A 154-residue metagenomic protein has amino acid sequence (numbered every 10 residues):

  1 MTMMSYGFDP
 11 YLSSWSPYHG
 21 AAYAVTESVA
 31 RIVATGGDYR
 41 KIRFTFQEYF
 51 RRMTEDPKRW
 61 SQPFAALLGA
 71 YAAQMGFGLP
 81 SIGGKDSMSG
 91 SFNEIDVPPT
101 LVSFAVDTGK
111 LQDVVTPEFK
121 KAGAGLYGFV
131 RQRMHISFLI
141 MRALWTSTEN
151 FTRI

Functional and structural regions predicted by a protein language model:
M1-I154: Glycine/proline-enriched, intrinsically flexible loops and inter-domain linkers
